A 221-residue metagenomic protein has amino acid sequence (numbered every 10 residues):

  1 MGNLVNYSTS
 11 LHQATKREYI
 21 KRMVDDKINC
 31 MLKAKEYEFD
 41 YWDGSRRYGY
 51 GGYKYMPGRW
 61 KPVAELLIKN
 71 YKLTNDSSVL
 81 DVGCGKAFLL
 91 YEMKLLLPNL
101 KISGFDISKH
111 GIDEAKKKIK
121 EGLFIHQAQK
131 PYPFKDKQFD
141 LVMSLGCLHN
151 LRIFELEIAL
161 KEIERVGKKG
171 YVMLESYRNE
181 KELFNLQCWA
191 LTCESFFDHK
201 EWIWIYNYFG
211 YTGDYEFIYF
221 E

Functional and structural regions predicted by a protein language model:
M1-Y71, D76-P133, L151-R165, K169-E221: Class I (Rossmann-like) S-adenosyl-L-methionine-dependent methyltransferase catalytic domain, capturing the SAM-binding
M143: A conserved beta-strand element that flanks and buttresses the S-adenosyl-L-methionine
C147: Hydrophobic adenine-recognition pocket in adenosine-nucleotide-binding enzymes
